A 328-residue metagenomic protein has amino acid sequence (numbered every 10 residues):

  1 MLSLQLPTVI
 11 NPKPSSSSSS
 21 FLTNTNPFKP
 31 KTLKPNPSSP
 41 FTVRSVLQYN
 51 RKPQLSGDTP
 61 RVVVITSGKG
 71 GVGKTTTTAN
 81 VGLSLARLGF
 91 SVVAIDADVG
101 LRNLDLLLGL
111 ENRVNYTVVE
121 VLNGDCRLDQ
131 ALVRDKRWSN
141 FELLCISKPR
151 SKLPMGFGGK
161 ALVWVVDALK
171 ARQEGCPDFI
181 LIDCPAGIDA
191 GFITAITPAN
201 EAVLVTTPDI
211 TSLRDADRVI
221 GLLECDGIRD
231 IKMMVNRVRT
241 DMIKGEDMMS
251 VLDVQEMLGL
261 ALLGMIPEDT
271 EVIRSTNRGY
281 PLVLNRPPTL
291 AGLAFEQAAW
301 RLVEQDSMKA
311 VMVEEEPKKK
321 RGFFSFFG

Functional and structural regions predicted by a protein language model:
L2-P53, C225-G328: C-terminal lobe/tail of nucleotide-utilizing enzymes
Q54-P60: Phosphate-binding P-loop
R61-D98: Walker A/P-loop phosphate-binding motif and the immediately C-terminal alpha-helix
S67, D96, C145-K148, C184 (+1 more regions): Flexible glycine-/small-residue-rich
G70, L104, V121, L144 (+4 more regions): Residue-level signature of catalytic and energy-coupling elements of molecular machines, predominantly ATP/GTP-dependent
L83-R87, T197, G221, E304: Short, well-ordered alpha-helices that flank and scaffold nucleotide-derived cofactor binding pockets
A94-D178, V272-L284: P-loop/Walker-type NTP enzyme "switch/lid" segment
W164, A168-E268, R274: Conserved catalytic-core segment of NTP-binding enzymes
